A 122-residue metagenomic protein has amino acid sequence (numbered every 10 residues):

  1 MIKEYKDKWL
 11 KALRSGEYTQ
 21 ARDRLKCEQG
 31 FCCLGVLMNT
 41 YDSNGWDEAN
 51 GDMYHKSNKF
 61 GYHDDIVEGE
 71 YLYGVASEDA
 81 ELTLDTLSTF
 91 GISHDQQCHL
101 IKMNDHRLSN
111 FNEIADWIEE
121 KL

Functional and structural regions predicted by a protein language model:
M1-F31, M38-L122: Domain-length accessory/inserted modules outside core catalytic folds
